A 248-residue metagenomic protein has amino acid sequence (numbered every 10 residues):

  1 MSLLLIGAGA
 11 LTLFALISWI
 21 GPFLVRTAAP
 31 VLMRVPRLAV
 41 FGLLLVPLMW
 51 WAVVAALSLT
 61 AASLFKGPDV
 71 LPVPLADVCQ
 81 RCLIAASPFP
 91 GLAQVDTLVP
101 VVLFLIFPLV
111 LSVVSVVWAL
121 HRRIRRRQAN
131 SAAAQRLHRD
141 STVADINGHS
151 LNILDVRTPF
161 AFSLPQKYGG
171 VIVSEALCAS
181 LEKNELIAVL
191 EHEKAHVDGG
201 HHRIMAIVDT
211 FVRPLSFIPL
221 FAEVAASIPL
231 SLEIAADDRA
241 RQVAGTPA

Functional and structural regions predicted by a protein language model:
M1-V70, D96-Q128: Transmembrane alpha-helix/interfacial motif
K66-A93: Membrane-interfacial helical/loop segments at transmembrane boundaries in membrane proteins
A93-I172: Juxtamembrane/interface helices at transmembrane-helix boundaries
A132-A133, H202, A222-A248: Short helix/loop segments within enzyme catalytic domains that coordinate or immediately flank catalytic cofactors
S174-A188: Short pre-active-site segment immediately N-terminal to the catalytic Zn-binding motif
C178, G199-T210: Short alpha-helical "switch" segments that flank and position catalytic residues in signal-transduction proteins
N184-H201, A236-D237: Active-site recognition of the HExxH zinc-binding catalytic motif
A206-L230: Hydrophobic transmembrane alpha-helices
